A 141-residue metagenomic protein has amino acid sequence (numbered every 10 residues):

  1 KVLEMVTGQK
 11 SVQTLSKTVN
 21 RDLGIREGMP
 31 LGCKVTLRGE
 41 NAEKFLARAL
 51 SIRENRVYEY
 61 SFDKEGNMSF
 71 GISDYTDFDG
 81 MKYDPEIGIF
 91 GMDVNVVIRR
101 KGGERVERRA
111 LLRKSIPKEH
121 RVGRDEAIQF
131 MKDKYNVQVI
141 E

Functional and structural regions predicted by a protein language model:
K1-E141: Ribosome-associated RNA-binding proteins
